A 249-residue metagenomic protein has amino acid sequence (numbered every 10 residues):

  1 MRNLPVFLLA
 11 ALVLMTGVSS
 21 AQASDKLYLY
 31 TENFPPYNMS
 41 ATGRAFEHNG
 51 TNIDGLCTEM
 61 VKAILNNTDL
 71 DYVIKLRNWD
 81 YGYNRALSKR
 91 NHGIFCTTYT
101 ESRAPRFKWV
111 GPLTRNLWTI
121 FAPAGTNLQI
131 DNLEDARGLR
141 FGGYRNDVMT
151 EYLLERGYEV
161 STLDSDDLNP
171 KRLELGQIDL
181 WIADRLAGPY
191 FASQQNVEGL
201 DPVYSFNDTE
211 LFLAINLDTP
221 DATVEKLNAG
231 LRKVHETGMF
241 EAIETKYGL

Functional and structural regions predicted by a protein language model:
F7-G17: Bacterial N-terminal signal peptides
A23-T98, P105, G143, K246: Extracytoplasmic small-molecule ligand-binding "clamshell" domains of the periplasmic binding protein/Venus flytrap
T31-F34, N116-T119, S193-N228, R232: Periplasmic-binding protein-like
P35, G50-A63, P123-G157, T162-D164 (+1 more regions): Bilobed "Venus flytrap"/periplasmic-binding protein-like clamshell domains and structurally analogous long
G55-N67, L213-L249: Extended ligand-binding regions for polar small-molecule ligands
N66-T68, K75-L76, D80-H92, D135 (+3 more regions): Short helices/loops that flank or line small-molecule/ion binding pockets
D71, V148-D164, L231-L249: Ligand-binding clefts/hinges and TM-proximal coupling segments of bilobed small-molecule sensing domains
V73-D135, N146, V203-F206: Acidic, polar ligand-binding/catalytic clefts
